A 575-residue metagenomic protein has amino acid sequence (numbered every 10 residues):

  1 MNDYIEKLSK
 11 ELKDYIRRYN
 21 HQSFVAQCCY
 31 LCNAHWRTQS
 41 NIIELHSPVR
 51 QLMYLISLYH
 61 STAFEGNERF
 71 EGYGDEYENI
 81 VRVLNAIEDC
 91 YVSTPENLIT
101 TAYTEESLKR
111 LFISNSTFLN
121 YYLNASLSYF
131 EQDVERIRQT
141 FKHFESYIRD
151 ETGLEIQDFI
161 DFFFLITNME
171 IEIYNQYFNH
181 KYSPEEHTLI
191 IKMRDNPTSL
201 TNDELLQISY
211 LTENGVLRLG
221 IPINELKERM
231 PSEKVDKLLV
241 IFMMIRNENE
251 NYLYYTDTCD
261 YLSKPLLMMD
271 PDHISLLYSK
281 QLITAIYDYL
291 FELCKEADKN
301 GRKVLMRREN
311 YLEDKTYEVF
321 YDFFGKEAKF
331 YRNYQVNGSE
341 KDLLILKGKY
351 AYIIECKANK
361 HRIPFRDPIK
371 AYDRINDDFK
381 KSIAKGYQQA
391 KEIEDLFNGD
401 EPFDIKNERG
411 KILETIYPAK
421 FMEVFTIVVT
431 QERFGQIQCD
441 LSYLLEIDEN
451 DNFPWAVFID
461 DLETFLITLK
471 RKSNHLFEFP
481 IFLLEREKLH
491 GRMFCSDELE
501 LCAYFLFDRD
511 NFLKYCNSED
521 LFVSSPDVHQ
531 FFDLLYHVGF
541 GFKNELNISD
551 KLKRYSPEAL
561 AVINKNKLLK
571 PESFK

Functional and structural regions predicted by a protein language model:
M1-N310, D314-K329, G399-K575: Acidic, metal-dependent phosphodiester-chemistry machinery of nucleic-acid enzymes
A285, N337-E340, K360-I363, F434-I437: Flexible loop/turn segments at secondary-structure boundaries
T316, S339-L343, I354: Extended, hydrophobic alpha-helical segments in both membrane/secreted and soluble proteins
F323-Q335, Y352, I363-P364, K381-S382 (+1 more regions): Contiguous, function-dense segments enriched for cysteine-driven chemistry and partner/ligand-binding capacity
F330-K341, I345-G348: Active-site metal-binding core of divalent-cation-utilizing nuclease and nuclease-like domains
I345-I363: Active-site beta-strand-loop-beta-strand hairpin of nuclease catalytic cores that positions key catalytic residues
Y350-A351, R374, I427-T430: Long, internal scaffold/assembly segments composed of regular secondary structure
A358-T415, F421-M422: Catalytic cores of nucleic-acid endonucleases
